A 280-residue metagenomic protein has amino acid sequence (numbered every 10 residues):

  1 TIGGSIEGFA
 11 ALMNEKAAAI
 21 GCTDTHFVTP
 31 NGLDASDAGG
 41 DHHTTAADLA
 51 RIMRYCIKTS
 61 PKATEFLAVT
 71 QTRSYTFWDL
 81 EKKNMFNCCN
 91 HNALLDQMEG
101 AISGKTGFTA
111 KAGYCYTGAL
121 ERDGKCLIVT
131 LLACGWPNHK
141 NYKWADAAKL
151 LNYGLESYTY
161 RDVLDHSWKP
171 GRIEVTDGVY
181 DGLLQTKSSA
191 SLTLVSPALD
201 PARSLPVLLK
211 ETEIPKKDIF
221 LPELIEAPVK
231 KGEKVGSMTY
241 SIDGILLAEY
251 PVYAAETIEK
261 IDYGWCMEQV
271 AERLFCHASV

Functional and structural regions predicted by a protein language model:
T1-K58: Mid-domain, small-residue-enriched loop/turn segments at the edges of structured enzyme/sensor domains
C22, G40-V280: Domain-terminus/edge residues, biased toward the C-terminal soluble/receptor-binding domains of extracytoplasmic
